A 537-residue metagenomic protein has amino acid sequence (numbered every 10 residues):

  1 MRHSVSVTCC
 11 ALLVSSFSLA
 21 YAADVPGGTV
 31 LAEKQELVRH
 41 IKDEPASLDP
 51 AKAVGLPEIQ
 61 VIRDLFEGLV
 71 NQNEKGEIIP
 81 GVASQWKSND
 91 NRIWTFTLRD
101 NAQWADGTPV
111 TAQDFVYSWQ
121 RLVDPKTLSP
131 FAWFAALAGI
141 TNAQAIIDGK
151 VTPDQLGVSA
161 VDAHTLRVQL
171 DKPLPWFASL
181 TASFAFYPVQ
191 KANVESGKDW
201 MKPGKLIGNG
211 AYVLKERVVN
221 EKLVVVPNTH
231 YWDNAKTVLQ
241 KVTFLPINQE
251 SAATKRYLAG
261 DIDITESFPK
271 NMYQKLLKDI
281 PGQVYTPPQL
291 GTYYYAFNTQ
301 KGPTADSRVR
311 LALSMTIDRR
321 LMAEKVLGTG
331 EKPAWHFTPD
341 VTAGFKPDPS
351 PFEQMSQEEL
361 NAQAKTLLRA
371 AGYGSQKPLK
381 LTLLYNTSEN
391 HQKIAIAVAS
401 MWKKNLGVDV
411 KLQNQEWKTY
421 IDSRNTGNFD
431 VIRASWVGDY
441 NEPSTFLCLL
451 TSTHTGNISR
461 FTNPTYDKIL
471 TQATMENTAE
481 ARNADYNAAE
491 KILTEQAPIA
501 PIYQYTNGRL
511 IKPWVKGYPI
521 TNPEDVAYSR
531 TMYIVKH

Functional and structural regions predicted by a protein language model:
V30, T95, S159, Q357-E358 (+4 more regions): Extracytoplasmic/peripheral linker and loop segments enriched in polar/acidic and small residues with frequent Thr/Pro
H40-D90, Q120, K205-G208: N-terminal lobe/hinge region of extracytoplasmic solute-binding protein
T111-S118, A163-Q169, P173, G210-A211 (+7 more regions): Alpha-helical secondary-structure segments
Q144-A145, G149-Q155, S159, A163-H164 (+4 more regions): Gly/Pro-rich hinge or "lid" segments in bacterial periplasmic/extracellular proteins
K215-V226, T243-K301, E324-K325, P333: Extracellular/periplasmic solute-recognition and catalytic clefts
V219, N361, K365-G438, T453 (+2 more regions): Ligand/substrate-recognition segments at binding pockets and active sites
K332-A370, S388-K393: Structural transition elements
R509-H537: Long beta-strand-rich cores associated with HINT superfamily self-processing modules
